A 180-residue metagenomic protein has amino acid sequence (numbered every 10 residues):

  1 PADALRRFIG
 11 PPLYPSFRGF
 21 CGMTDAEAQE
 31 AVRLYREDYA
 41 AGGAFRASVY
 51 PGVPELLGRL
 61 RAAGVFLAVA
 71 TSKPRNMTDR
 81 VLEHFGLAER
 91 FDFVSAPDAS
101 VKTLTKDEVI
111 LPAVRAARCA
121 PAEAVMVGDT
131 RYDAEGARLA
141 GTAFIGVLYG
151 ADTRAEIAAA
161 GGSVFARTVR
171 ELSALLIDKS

Functional and structural regions predicted by a protein language model:
P1-E55, A63, N76: N-terminal helical cap/lid subdomain that shapes the substrate entry/recognition surface in HAD-like hydrolases
T24, A88-D92, A120-P121, S163: Conserved H-loop
P54-R61, V114, A134-R138: Surface-exposed amphipathic alpha-helices with a cationic face
A63-F66, E123, A143: Structural signature of beta-strand start/N-cap positions in the alpha/beta core of ABC transporter nucleotide-binding
T71-K73: Conserved phosphate-coupling serine/threonine residues in phosphotransfer and NTP-handling enzymes
A88-T103: A short, structured active-site edge motif that brings together acidic residues
K106-E135: Conserved Lys-Pro-Asp/Glu-containing loop-to-beta segment of HAD-superfamily phosphomonoesterases, centered on
V125-A166: Acidic, Mg2+-coordinating phosphoryl-transfer loop and its flanking beta/alpha structural elements, shared across
